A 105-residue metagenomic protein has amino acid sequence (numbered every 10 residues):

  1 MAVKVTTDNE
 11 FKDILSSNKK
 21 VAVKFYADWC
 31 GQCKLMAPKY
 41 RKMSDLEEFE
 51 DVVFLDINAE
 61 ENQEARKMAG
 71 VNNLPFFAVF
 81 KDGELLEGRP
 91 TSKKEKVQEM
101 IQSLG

Functional and structural regions predicted by a protein language model:
M1-V21, E99-G105: N-terminal leader/targeting and pre-domain segments
V5-T6, F25, Y40, S44 (+1 more regions): Thiol-based oxidoreductase modules, predominantly thioredoxin-like and allied folds used for disulfide exchange
E10, E61-A65, K96: Short acidic active-site motifs
K19, Y26-W29, N73: Short pre-active-site segment immediately N-terminal to redox-active cysteine/selenocysteine motifs in thiol-based
F25-K39: Conserved redox-active cysteine motifs that mediate thiol-disulfide chemistry, especially di-cysteine Cys-X(1-2)-Cys
G31, M68-A69: ABC family nucleotide-binding domain
A69-A78: Structural micro-motif
A78-G105: Non-catalytic, surface beta->alpha helical segment in thiol-disulfide oxidoreductase systems
